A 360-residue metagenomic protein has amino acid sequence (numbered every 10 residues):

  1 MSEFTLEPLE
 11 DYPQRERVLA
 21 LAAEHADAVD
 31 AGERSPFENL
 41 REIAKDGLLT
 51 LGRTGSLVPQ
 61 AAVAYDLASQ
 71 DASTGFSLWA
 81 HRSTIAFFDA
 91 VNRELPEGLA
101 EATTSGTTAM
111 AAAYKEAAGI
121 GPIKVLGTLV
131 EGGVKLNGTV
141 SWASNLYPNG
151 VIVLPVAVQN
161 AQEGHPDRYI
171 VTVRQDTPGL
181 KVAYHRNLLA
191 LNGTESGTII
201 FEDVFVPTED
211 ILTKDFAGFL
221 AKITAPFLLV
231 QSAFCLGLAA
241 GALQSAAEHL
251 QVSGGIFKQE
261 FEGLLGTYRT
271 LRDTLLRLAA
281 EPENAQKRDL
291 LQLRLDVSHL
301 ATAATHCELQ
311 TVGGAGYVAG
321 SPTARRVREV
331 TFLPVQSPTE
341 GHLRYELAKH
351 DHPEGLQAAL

Functional and structural regions predicted by a protein language model:
M1-T54, P59: A generic N-terminal leader/anchor concept
A23-A31, G52, Q251, R269-H299 (+1 more regions): C-terminal helix-coil-helix/basic helical segment that borders enzyme active sites and/or dimer interfaces and provides
S35-S144: Glycine-rich flavin
V63, L136-G138, F201, A239 (+1 more regions): Buried hydrophobic positions in well-ordered alpha/beta secondary-structure cores of metabolic enzymes
T139-T177: DPxDG-like acidic metal-binding loop motif
R186-R269: Glycine-rich beta->alpha junctions and the first turn(s) of the following alpha-helix
G237, E262-R272, L291, L295-T302 (+1 more regions): Generic structural signal for well-ordered, non-transmembrane alpha-helical segments in soluble/cytosolic regions
A315-L360: Glycine-rich phosphate/cofactor-binding loops in nucleotide/flavin-utilizing enzymes
